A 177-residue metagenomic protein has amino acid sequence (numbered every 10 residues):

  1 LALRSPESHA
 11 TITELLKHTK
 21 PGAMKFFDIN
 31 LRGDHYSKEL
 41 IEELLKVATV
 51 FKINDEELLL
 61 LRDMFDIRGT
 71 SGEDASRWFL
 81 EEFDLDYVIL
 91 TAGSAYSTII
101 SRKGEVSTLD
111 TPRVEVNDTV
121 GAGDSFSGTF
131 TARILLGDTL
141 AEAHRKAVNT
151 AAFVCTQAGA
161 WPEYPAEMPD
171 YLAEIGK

Functional and structural regions predicted by a protein language model:
L1-V106, D138, M168-G176: Ribokinase/PfkB-type carbohydrate-kinase core domain
E82, Y87, D110-G176: Conserved post-catalytic alpha-helical subdomain immediately downstream of the catalytic base and nucleotide-binding
